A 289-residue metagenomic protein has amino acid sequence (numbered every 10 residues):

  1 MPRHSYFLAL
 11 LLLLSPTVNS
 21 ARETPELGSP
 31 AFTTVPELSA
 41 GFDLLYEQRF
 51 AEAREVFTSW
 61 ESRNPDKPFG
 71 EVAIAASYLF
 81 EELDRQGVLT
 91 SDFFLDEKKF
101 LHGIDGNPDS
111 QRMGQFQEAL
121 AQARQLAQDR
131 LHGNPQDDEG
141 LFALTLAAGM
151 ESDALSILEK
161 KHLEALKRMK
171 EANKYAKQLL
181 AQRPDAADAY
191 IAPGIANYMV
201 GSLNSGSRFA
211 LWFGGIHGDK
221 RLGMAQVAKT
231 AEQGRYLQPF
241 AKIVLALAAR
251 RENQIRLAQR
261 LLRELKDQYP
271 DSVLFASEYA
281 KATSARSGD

Functional and structural regions predicted by a protein language model:
M1-S5: Positively charged n-region of N-terminal signal peptides that target proteins for export
Y6-P16: Bacterial N-terminal signal peptides
V18-R22: Sec/Tat signal peptide C-region and signal peptidase I cleavage site
E23-E37, L44-V56, D66, S77-Q136 (+4 more regions): Short coil/linker segments at helix-helix boundaries
V72-A73: N-terminal maturation segment of proteins
Q238, L247-D289: A cross-kingdom marker for long, charged
